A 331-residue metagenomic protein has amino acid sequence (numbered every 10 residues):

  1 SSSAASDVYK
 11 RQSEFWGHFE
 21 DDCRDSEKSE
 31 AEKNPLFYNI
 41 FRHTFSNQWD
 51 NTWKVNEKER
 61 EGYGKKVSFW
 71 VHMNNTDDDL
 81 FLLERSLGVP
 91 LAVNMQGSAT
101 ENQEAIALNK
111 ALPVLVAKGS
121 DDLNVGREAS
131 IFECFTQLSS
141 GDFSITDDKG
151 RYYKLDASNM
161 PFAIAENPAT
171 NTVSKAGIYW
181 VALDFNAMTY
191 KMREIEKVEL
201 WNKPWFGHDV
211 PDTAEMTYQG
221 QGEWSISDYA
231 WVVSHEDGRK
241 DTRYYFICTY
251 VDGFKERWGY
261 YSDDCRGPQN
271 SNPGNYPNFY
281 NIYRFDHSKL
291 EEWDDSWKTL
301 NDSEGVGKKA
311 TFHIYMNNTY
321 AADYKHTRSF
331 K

Functional and structural regions predicted by a protein language model:
S1, D78-F81, F132, F143 (+4 more regions): Hydrophobic residues embedded in beta-strands of well-ordered beta-sheets
S2-Q12: Short, small-residue-biased leader/transition segments that mark boundaries at the very start of proteins
S3, F69-V71, F143-I145, R243-C248: Short, aromatic- and glycine-rich surface loops/edge beta-strands on solvent-exposed regions
K10-F41, G88-S139, K149-P161, I195-K240 (+1 more regions): Aromatic- and glycine-rich beta-strand/loop motifs that create alpha-glucan
F15, F19-L91, C134, K149-K197 (+1 more regions): Intrinsically disordered, low-complexity polar regions and short flexible loop motifs
S139-S140, K175: Surface-exposed loops/turns
G141-D142, D241-R243, G307-A310: Glycine-centered loop/turn motifs
A176, M216, F246-C248: Short low-polarity hydrophobic stretches
